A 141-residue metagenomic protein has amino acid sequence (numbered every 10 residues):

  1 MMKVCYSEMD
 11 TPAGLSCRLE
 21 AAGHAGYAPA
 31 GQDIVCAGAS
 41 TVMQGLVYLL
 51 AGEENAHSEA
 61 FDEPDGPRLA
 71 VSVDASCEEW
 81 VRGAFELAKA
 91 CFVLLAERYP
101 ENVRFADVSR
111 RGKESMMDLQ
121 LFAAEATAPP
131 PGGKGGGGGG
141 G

Functional and structural regions predicted by a protein language model:
M1-Q32, Q44-R110: N-terminal intrinsically disordered, cationic/polar leader segments that include organellar targeting peptides
V35-A39: Short, conserved glycine- and acidic-residue-centered signature motifs in active-site or ligand-binding loops
K113-G140: Acidic/polar low-complexity intrinsically disordered segments
